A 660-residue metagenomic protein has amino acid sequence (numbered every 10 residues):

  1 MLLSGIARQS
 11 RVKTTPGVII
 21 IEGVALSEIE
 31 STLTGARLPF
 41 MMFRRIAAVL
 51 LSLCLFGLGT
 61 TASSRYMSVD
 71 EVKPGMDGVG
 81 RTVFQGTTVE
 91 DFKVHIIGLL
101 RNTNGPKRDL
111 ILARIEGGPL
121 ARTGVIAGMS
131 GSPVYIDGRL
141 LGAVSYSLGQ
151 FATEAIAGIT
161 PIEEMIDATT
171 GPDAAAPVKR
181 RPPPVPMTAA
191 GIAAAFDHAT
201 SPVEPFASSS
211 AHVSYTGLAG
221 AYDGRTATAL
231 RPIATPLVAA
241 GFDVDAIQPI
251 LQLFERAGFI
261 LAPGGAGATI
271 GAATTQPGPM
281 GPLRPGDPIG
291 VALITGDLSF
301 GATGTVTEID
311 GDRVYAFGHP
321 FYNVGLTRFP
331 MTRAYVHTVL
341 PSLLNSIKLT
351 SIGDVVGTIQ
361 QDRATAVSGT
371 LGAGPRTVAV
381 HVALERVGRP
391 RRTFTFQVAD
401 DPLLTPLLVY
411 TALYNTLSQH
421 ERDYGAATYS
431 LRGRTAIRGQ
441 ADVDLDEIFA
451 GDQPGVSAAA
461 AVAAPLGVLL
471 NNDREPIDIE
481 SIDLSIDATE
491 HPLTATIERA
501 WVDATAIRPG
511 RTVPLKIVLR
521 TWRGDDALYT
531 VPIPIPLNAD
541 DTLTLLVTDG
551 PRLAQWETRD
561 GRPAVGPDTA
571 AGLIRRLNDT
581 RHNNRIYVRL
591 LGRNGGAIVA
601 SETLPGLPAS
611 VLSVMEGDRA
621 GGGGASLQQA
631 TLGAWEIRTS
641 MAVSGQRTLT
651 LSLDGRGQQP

Functional and structural regions predicted by a protein language model:
M1-F43: N-terminal secretory signal peptides that target proteins for export/translocation
G5, G57-G59: Small side chains
I19, T32-G35, A48, S214 (+1 more regions): Alpha-helical protein-protein interaction elements
G23, C54-L55, G86: Alpha-helical transmembrane segments and their juxtamembrane interfaces
R37-F40, L53, S63: Generic intrinsically disordered, low-complexity segments enriched for polar/acidic and small residues
A48-G57: Bacterial N-terminal signal peptides
G59-P660: Terminal presequence/propeptide segments associated with secretion/organelle targeting and zymogen/polyprotein
